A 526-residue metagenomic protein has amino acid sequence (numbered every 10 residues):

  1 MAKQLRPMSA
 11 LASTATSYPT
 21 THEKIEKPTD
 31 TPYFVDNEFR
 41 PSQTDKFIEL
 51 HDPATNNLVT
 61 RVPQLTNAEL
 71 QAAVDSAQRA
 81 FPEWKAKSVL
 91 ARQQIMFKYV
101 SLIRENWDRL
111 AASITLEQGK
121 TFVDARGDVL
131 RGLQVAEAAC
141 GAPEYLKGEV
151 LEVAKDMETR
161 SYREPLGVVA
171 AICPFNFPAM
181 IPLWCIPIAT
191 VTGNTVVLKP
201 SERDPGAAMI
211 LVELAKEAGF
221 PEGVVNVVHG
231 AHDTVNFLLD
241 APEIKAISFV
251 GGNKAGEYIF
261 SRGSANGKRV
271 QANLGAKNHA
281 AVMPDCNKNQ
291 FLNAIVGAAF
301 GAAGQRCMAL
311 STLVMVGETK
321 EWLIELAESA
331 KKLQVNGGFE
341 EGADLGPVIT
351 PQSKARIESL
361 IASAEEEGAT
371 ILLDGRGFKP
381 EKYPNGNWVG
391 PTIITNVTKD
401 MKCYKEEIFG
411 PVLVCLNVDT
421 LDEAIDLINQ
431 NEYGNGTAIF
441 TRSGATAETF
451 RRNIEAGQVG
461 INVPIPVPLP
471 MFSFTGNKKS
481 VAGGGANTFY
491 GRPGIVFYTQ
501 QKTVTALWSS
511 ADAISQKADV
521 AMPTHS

Functional and structural regions predicted by a protein language model:
K3, M8, N57-R61, I244 (+3 more regions): Conserved C-terminal structural/oligomerization subdomain of aldehyde/semialdehyde dehydrogenase
L5-A54: Hydrophobic face of amphipathic alpha-helices that form TPR/SEL1-like repeat modules and related alpha-solenoid
N56, R92, I114, A136 (+9 more regions): Residue-level signal for inorganic ion chemistry
N57-L146, D156: Glycine-rich loop-to-alpha-helix module at the N-terminal edge of alpha/beta enzyme cores
V59-L65, A80-A86, A171, A280-M283 (+5 more regions): Short, well-ordered beta-strand elements within core beta-sheets of diverse protein domains
F81, K85, V100-W107, A111 (+17 more regions): Structural signal for hydrophobic packing residues in well-ordered secondary-structure cores of soluble enzyme domains
G148-Q290, V418: Rossmann-like NAD(P) dinucleotide-binding subdomain of oxidoreductase/dehydrogenase enzymes
K254-T398, L421-D422, L427, I461 (+2 more regions): ALDH superfamily catalytic-core signature
